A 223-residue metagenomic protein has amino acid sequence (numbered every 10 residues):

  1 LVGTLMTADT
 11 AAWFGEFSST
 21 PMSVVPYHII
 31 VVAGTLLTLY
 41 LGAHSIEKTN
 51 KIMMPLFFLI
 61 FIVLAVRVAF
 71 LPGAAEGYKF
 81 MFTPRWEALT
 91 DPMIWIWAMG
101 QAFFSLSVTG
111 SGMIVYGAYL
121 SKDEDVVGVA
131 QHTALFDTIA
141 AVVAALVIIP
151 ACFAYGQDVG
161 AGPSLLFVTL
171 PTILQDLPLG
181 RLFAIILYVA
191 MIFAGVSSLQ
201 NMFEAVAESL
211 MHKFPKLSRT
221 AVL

Functional and structural regions predicted by a protein language model:
L1-A43, G73-I96, P163-F167: Inter-helical loop and helix-membrane interface segments of multi-pass membrane transporters/permeases
L1-F14, I192-M211: Hydrophobic transmembrane alpha-helices that form the core helical bundles of multi-pass secondary transporters
F17-T20, V24, A43-I46, N50 (+2 more regions): Membrane-interface helix-boundary signature
P26-R67: Membrane-interface loop-to-helix entry segments
V31-G34, G112-I114, A207: Hydrophobic, membrane-inserted alpha-helices
K51-Q200, K213-A221: Membrane-embedded translocation segments of transport machinery
